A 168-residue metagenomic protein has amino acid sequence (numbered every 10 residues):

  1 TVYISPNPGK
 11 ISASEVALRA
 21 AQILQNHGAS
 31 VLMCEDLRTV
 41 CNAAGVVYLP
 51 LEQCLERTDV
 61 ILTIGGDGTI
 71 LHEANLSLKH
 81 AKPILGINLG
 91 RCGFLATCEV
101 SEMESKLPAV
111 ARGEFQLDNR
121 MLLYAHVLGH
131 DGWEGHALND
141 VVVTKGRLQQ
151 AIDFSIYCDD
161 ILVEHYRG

Functional and structural regions predicted by a protein language model:
T1-V60, S101-Q116, V127-G135: ATP/NTP phosphate-donor binding region
P8-G9, D67-T69, C92: Short glycine-rich anion-binding loops that position phosphate/pyrophosphate groups of nucleotides and phosphorylated
A13-S14, G68-A74: Short glycine/serine/threonine-rich phosphate/pyrophosphate-binding segments that cradle anionic phosphate groups
C34, I64, L85-I87: Generic beta-sheet signal
D36-R38, D67, L89-G90: Short, ordered loop/turn segments at secondary-structure junctions
A74-H80: Alpha-helix C-terminal capping segments
H80-C98: Short, acidic/small-residue loops that bind anionic groups at enzyme active sites
C92-G168: Catalytic core of DAGKc-family lipid kinases
